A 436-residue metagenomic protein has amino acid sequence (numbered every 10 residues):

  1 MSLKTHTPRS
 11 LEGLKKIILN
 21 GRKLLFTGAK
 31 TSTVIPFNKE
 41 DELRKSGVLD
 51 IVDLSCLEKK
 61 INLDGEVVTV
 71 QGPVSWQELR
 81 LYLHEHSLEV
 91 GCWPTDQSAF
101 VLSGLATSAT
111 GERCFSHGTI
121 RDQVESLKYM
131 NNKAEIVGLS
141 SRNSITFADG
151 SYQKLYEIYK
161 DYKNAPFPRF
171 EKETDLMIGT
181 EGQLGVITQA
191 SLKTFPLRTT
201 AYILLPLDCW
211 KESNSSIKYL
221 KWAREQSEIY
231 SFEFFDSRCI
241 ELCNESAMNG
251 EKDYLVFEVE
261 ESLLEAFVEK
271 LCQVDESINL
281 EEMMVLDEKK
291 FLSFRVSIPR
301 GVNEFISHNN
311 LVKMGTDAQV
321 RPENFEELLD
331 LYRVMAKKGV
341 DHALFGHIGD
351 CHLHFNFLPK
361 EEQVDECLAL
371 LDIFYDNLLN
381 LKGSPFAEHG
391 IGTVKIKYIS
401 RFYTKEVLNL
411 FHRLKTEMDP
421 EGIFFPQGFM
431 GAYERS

Functional and structural regions predicted by a protein language model:
S2-I61, V67-G72, Q77-C92, G346-I348 (+1 more regions): Glycine-rich N-terminal segment of FAD-binding domains in flavoprotein oxidoreductases, spanning the beta-loop-helix
T5-P8, L24-A29, I35, V52-D53 (+11 more regions): General beta-strand structural signal in soluble alpha/beta enzymes
I35-K45, L81-Y82, L102-G118, L139-R142 (+6 more regions): Short acidic, glycine/serine/threonine-rich loops at helix termini
I61, H86, G91-Y219, F424: FAD-binding subdomain of flavoenzyme oxidoreductases
T180, L192-I373, N377, L381: C-terminal substrate-recognition/cap domain of FAD-linked oxidoreductases
L379-I391, T416, P420-I423: Alpha-helix capping/hinge segments and adjacent helical runs
I396-S436: Activity-critical C-terminal alpha-helical subdomain
